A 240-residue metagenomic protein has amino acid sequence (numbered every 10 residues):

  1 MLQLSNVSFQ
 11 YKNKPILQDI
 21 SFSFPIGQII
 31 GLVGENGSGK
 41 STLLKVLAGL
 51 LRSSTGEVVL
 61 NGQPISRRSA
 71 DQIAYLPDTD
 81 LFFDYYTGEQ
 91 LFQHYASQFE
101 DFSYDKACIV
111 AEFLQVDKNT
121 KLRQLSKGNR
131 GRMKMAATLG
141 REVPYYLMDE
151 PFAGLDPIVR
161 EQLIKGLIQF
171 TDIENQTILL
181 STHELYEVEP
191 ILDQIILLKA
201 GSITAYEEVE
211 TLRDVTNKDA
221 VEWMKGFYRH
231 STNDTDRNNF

Functional and structural regions predicted by a protein language model:
L2, L17-D19: Conserved structural motif at the start of ABC-family nucleotide-binding domains
V33-E35: The feature captures the beta-strand-to-loop junction immediately N-terminal to the Walker
A48: Helix-to-loop junction immediately C-terminal to a conserved catalytic motif
G56-S69: Conserved ABC transporter NBD signature motif
T79-K127, M133: ABC-family P-loop ATPase nucleotide-binding domains
Y146-E150: Catalytic Walker B motif of ABC-type/P-loop ATPase nucleotide-binding domains
E161-I173: Helical segment within the ABC ATPase nucleotide-binding domain
